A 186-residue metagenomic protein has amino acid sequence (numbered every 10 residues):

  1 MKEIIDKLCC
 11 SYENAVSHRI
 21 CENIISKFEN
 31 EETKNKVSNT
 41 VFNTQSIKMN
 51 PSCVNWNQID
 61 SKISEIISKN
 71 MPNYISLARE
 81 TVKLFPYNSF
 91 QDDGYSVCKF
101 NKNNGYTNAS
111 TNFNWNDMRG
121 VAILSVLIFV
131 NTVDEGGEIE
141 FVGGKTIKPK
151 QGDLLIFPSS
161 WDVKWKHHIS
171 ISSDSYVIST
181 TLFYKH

Functional and structural regions predicted by a protein language model:
M1-L154, S160-H186: Fe(II)/2-oxoglutarate oxygenase catalytic core
